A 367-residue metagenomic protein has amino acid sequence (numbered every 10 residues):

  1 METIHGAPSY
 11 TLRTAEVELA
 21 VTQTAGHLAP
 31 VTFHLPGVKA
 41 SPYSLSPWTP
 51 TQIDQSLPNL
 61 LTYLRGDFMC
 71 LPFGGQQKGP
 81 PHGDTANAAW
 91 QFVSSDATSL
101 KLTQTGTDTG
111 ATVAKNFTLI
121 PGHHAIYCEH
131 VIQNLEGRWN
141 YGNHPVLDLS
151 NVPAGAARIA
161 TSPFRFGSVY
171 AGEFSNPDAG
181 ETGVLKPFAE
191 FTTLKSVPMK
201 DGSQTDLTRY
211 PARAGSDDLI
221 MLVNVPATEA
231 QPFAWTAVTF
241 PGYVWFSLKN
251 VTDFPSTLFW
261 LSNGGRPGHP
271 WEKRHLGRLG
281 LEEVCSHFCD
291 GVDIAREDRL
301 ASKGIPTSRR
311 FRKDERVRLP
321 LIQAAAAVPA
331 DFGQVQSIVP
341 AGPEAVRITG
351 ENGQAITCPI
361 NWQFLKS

Functional and structural regions predicted by a protein language model:
M1-Y127, R138-S367: Surface-exposed acidic/polar loop and edge beta-strand patches at domain peripheries
